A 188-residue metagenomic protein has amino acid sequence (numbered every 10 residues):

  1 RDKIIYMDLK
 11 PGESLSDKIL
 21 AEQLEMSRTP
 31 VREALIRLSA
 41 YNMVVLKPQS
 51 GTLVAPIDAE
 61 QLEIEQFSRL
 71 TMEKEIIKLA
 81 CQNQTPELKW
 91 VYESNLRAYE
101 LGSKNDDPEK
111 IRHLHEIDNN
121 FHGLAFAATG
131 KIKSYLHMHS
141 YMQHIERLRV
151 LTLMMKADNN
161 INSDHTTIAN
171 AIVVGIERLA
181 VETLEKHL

Functional and structural regions predicted by a protein language model:
R1-E13, S27-P30, A40, N162-L188: Unusually extended, aromatic-enriched hydrophobic runs near protein termini
R1-Q82: Short linear motifs at protein or domain termini
E65, I77, Q84-V150, N162-V174 (+1 more regions): Conserved amphipathic alpha-helical segments that form helical-bundle/coiled-coil interaction surfaces
T152-M155: Loop-to-transmembrane-helix entry motif
A157-N159: Active-site loop of classical SDR/Rossmann-like NAD(P)-dependent oxidoreductases, centered on the catalytic Tyr-X3-Lys
